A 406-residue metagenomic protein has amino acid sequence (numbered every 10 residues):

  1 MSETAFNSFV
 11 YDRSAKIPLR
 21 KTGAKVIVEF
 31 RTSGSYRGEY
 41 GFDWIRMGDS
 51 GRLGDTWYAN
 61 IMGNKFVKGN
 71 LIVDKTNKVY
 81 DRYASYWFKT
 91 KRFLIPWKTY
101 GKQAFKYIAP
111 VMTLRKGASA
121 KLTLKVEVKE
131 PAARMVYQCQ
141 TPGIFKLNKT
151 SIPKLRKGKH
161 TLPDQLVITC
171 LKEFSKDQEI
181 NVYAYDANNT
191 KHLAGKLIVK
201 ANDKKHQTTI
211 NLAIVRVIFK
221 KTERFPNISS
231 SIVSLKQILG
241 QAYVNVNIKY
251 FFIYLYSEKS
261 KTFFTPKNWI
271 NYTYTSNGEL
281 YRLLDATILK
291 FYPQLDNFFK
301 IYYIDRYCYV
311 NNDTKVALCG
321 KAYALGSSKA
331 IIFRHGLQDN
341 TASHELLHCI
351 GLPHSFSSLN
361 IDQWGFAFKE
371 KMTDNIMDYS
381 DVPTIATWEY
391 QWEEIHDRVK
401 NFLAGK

Functional and structural regions predicted by a protein language model:
S2-F298, D305-N311: Propeptide-to-catalytic entry region of secreted or membrane-anchored zinc metalloproteases
F174-K176, G320, L347, G351: Glycine-centered flexibility sites
K205, K290-D296, K321-G326, F368-K371: Extracellular/periplasmic catalytic domains that process cell-envelope and extracellular macromolecules
L212-I214, N245-I248, K300-Y303, I331-F333 (+2 more regions): Structural recognition of the beta-strand scaffold that forms the well-ordered cores of secreted hydrolase catalytic
R224-I232, T314-Y323, A386-R398: Short, polar loop/linker segments at the starts of domains and inter-domain junctions
Y292-P293, K315, G405: Short, flexible coil/linker elements and helix-boundary hinge sites characteristic of intrinsically disordered
K300-G336: Active-site scaffold of zinc-dependent metalloenzymes
G326-K406: The catalytic-center signature of Zn2+-dependent metalloproteases
